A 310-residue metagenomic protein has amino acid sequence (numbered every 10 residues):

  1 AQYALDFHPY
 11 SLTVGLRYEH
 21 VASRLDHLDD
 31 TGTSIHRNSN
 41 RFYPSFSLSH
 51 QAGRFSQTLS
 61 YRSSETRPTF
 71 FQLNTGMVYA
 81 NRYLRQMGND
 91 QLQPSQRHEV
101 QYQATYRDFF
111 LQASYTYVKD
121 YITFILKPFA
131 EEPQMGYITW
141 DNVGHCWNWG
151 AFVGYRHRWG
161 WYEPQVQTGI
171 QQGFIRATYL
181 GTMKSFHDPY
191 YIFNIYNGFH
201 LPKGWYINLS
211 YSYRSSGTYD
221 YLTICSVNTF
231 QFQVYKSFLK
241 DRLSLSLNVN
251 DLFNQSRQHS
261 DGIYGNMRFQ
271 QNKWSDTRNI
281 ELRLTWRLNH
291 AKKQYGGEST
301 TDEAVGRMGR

Functional and structural regions predicted by a protein language model:
A1-G32, S39-S45, S49, P164-Q165 (+2 more regions): Surface-exposed extracellular loop regions of Gram-negative outer-membrane beta-barrel proteins
A1-L5, F46-H50, V100-Y106, A151-H157 (+5 more regions): Residues on the lipid-exposed face of transmembrane beta-strands in outer-membrane beta-barrel proteins
F7-P9, Y18-R24, H50-R54, Y61-R67 (+9 more regions): Transmembrane beta-strands of outer-membrane beta-barrel pores
R24-G32, F70-V78, Y83-L84, Y117 (+6 more regions): Outer-membrane beta-barrel translocator domains and adjoining extracellular loop/strand segments of Gram-negative
T33-N40, V78-R82, D90-Q96, W140-W147 (+3 more regions): Replace "Gram-negative outer membrane beta-barrel proteins" with "bacterial and organellar outer membrane beta-barrel
F46, F186-R310: Conserved C-terminal beta-signal and adjacent last beta-strands/turns of outer-membrane beta-barrel proteins
E65-K119, G136-G150, S275-R278: Outer-membrane beta-barrel signature, preferentially recognizing the C-terminal barrel domain of Gram-negative
N142-R214: Gram-negative outer-membrane beta-barrel transporters
